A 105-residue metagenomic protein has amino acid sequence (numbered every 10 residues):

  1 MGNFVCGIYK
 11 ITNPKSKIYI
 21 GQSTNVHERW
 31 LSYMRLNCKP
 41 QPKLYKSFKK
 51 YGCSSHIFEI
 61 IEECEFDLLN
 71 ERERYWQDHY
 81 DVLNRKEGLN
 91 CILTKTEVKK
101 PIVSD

Functional and structural regions predicted by a protein language model:
M1-D105: Structure-specific nucleic-acid interaction/processing domains
